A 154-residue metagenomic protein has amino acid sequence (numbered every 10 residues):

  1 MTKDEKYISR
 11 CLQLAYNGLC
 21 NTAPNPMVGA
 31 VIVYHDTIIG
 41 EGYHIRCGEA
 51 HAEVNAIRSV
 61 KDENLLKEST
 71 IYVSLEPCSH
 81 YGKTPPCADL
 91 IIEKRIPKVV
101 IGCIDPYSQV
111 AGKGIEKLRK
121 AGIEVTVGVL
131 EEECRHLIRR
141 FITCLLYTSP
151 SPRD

Functional and structural regions predicted by a protein language model:
T2, A23-V31, S69: Acidic, glycine-enriched active-site microenvironments
D4-N21: Short, basic/aromatic recognition patches
N17-C20, D62, E93, T143: Secondary-structure boundary motif
P24-V28, A50, S149: Short, basic and Ser/Thr-rich N-terminal targeting/leader segments
I32-R135: Zn2+-dependent cytidine deaminase-like catalytic core
I138-L146: Flexible, polar/acidic helix-loop-strand segments at domain edges
Y147-D154: Conserved small/polar residues in nucleotide/adenosyl-binding loops
